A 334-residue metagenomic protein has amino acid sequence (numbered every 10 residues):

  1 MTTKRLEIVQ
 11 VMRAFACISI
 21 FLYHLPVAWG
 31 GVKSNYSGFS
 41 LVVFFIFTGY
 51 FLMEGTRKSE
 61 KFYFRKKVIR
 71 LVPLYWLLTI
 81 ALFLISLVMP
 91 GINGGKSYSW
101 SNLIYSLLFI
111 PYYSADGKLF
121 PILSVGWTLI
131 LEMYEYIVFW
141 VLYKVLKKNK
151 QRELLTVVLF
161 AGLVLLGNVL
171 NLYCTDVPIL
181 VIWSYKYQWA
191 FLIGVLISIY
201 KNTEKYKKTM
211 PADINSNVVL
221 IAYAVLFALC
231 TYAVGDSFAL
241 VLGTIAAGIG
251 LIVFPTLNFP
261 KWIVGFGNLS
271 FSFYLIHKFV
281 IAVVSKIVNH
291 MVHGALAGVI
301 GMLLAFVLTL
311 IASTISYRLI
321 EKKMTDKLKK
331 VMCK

Functional and structural regions predicted by a protein language model:
M1-D176, L257-F259, V264-G265, L269-S270 (+1 more regions): Membrane-cytosol interface segments of multi-pass membrane proteins, especially ER/Golgi lipid-handling enzymes
G31-N35, P178-W183, G235-D236: Membrane-interface catalytic loops of GT-C/OST-like multi-pass glycosylation enzymes that act
I137, L196-K205: Internal transmembrane alpha-helix with an interfacial aromatic "cap," most often the third helix
V158-A161, A212-L226: Signature aromatic-anchored transmembrane alpha helix within multi-pass, membrane-resident enzymes that catalyze glycan
Y185-Q188: Hinge/beta->alpha junction and helix N-cap segments in small-molecule ligand-binding domains
F191, V195, N217, Y223-K322: Alpha-helical transmembrane segments of multi-pass integral membrane proteins
K205-T209, P260: Membrane-interface junctions of multi-pass transporters
